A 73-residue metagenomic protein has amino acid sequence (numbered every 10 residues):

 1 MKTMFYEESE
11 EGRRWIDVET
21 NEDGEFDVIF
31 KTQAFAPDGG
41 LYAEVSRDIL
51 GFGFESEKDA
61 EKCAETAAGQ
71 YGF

Functional and structural regions predicted by a protein language model:
M1-D38: Short N-terminal "domain-start" leader segments that mark the transition from disordered tails or signal peptides into
K2-Y6, Q33-F35, L41-D59: A short, exposed loop/beta-hairpin motif centered on an aromatic-Gly-Thr core
I16, V28, A43-E44, E55-E57 (+1 more regions): Intrinsically disordered, low-complexity, compositionally biased regions/tails
A67-F73: Short arginine-rich
